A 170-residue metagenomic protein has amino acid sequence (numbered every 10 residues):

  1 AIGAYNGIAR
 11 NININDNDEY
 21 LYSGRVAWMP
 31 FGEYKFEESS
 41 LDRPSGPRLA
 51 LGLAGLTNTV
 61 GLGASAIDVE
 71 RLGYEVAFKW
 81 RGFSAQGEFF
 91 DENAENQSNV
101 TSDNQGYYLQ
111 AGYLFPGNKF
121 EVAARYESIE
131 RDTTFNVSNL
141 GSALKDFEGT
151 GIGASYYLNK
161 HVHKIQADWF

Functional and structural regions predicted by a protein language model:
A1-R48: Aromatic- and glycine-enriched pocket-lining scaffold segments that form the walls of small-molecule binding clefts
R43-F170: Outer-membrane beta-barrel pore domains
